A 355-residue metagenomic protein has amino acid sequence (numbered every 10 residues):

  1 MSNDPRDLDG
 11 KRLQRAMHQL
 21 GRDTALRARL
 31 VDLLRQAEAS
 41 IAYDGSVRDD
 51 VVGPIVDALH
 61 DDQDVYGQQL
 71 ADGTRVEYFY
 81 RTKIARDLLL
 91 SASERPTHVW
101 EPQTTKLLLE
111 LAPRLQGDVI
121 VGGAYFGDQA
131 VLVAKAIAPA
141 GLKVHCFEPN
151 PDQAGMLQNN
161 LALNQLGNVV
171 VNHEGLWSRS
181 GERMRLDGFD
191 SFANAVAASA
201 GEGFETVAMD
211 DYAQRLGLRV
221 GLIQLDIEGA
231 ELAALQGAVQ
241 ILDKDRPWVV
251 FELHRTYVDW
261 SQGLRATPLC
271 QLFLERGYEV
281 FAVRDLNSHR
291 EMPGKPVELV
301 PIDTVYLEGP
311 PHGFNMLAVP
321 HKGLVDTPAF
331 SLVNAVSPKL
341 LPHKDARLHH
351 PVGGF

Functional and structural regions predicted by a protein language model:
M1-P151, G155-N160, N164, L216 (+1 more regions): S-adenosyl-L-methionine
G73-T105, G167, N172-L218: Glycine-rich adenosyl-binding loop in Rossmann-like folds that engage adenosine-containing cofactors
L107, L132-V133, A233-I241, P268: A short acidic, amphipathic alpha-helical/loop segment
D118-D128, A195, G201-S261: Active-site segment flanking the S-adenosylmethionine/decSAM binding pocket in AdoMet-dependent transferases
V133-A140, A238-D245, F273-E275: Short, conserved loop/helix-junction motifs that constitute active-site signature segments in enzyme catalytic cores
N172-E174, Y278-N287: Conserved S-adenosyl-L-methionine
Y257-A266, M292: Short, flexible/disordered intra-domain loops and linkers
